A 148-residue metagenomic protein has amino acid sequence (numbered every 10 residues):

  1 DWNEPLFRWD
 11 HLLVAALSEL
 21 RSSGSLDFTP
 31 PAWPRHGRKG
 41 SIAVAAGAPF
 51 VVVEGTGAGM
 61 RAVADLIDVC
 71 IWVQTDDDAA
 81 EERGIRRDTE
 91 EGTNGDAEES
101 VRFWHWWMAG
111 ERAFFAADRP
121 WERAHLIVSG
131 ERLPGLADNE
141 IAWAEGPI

Functional and structural regions predicted by a protein language model:
D1-V53: Conserved nucleotide-sensing/catalytic segment adjacent to the nucleotide-binding pocket in NTP-handling enzymes
N3, V69-F115: A glycine- and Lys/Arg-enriched "phosphate-lid" helix/loop adjacent to the NTP-binding pocket of small-molecule kinases
P5-L13, W104, A117, W121: A structural signal for well-ordered alpha-helical scaffolds and beta->alpha junctions
S23-F28, G40-S41, A45-A46, N94-R102 (+2 more regions): Catalytic cores of transferase enzymes with a strong primary signal for eukaryotic protein kinases
L26, P31, R61, R112-A113: Flexible, active-site-adjacent loop/turn segments at secondary-structure boundaries
G37-D88: ATP-dependent NMP and nucleoside kinases share a basic, alpha-helical "lid"
D65, V69, R86-E90, R112-I148: NTP-dependent small-molecule kinase module
